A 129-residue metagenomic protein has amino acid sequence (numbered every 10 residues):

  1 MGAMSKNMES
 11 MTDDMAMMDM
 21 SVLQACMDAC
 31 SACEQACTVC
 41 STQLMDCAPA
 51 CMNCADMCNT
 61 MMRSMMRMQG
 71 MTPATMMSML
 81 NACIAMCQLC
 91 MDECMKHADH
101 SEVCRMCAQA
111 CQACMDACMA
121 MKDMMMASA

Functional and structural regions predicted by a protein language model:
M1-A129: Amphipathic alpha-helical hairpins
